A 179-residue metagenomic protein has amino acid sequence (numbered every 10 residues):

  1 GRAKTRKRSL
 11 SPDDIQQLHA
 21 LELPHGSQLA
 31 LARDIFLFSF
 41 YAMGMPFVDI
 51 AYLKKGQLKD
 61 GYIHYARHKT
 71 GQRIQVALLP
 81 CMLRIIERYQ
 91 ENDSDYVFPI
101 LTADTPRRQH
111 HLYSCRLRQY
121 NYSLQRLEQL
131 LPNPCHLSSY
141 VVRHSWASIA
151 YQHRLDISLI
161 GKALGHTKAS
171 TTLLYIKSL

Functional and structural regions predicted by a protein language model:
G1-F47: Basic, Lys/Arg- and aromatic-enriched nucleic-acid-binding interface segment
S9, D14-Q16, L79-P134: Active-site/catalytic core of tyrosine-dependent DNA strand-transfer enzymes
S9, R67-G71, L164-L179: Catalytic-site neighborhood detector that most strongly recognizes the C-terminal catalytic loop/helix of tyrosine
A20, Y52, L174-K177: Phosphate-coordinating loops and pocket residues in cytosolic domains that bind phosphorylated ligands
A20-S27, N121-K162: Short, basic (Lys/Arg/His-rich) helix/loop patches that form interaction surfaces in the mid-to-C-terminal regions
L23-S27, H64-I74, R107-R116, C135-V141: Short, contiguous acidic/charged loop-to-helix segments that flank catalytic cores in large enzymes
L37, Y41, M45-D49, V141-T167 (+1 more regions): C-terminal catalytic core of tyrosine-transesterase DNA break-rejoin enzymes
A42, Y52-R88: Conserved tyrosine-mediated DNA breakage-rejoining catalytic core shared by Y-recombinases
